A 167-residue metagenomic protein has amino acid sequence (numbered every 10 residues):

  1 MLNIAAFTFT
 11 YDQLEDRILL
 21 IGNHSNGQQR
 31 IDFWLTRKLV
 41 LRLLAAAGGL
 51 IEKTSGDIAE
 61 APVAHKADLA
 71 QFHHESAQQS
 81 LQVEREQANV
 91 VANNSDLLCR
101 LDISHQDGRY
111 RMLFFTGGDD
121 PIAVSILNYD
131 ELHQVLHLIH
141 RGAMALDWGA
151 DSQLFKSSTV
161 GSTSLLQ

Functional and structural regions predicted by a protein language model:
M1-D12, R17-I18, Q71-T116: Intrinsic, low-complexity N-terminal interaction/targeting segments
M1-K53: The feature marks the first
L14, S25, K38, Q106-G108 (+2 more regions): Generic structural motif
R30, I58-H74, D96, R100-I103 (+1 more regions): DNA polymerase processivity clamps
W34, D102, S125-I126: Generic structural detector for well-ordered beta-strands
K38, A45-N94: Charged surface patches that recognize polyanionic ligands
L113-Q167: Mixed-charge, glycine-accented linear interaction segment located at domain edges/termini
